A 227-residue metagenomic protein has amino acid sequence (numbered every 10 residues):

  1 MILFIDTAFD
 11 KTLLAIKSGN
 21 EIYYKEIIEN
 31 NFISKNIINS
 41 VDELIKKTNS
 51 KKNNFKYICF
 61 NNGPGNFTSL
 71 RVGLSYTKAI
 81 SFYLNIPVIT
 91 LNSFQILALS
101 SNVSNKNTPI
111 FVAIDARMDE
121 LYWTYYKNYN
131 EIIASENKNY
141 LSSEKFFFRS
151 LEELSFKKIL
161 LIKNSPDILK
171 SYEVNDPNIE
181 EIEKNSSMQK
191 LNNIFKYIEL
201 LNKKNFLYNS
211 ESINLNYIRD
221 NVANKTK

Functional and structural regions predicted by a protein language model:
M1-G19, I89-K227: Oxyanion-binding and handling regions
M1-P64, K138-Y140: N-terminal beta-alpha supersecondary unit
I28-N36, F67, R71, S75 (+1 more regions): Residues at secondary-structure transition points
N36-N39, S75, I96, N193: Short amphipathic alpha-helical face segments that pack within enzyme cores and frequently flank/anchor catalytic
S40-E43, I86, T108: Short, charged/polar low-complexity linear motifs in solvent-exposed/disordered segments
V41, Y76, L169-K170: Generic structural signal for hydrophobic residues
N53-N54, L84, K106, S155: Residue-level preference for short coil/turn positions at secondary-structure junctions
Y57-S93: DPxDG-like acidic metal-binding loop motif
